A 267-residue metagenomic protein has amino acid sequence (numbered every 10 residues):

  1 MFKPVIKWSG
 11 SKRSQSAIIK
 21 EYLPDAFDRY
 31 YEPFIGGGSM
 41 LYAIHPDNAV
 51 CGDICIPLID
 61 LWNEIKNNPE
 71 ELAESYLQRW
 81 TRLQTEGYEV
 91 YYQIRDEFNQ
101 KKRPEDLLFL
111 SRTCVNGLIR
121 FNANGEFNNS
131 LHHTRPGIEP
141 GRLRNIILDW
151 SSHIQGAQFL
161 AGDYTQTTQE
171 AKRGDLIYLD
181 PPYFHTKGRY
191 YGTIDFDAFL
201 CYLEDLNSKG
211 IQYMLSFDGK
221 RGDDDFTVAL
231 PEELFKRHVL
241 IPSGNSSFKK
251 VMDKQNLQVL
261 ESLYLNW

Functional and structural regions predicted by a protein language model:
M1-Q15, E21-D25, N68-Y178, P182-K187: SAM-dependent nucleic-acid methyltransferase catalytic core
A26-R95: SAM cofactor-binding core of SAM-dependent methyltransferases, primarily the Rossmann-like beta-alpha-beta module
Y30, D175-L179, Y213: Generic beta-sheet signal
N48, Q158, R237-V239: Conserved beta-strand segments of alpha/beta enzyme cores
V50, Q158, Q212-M214: A structural signal for isolated positions on well-ordered beta-strands in alpha/beta enzyme cores
G52, G162, S216: The conserved SAM/SAH-binding core of class I Rossmann-like methyltransferase domains, concentrating on the hydrophobic
K187-T193: Glycine/threonine-rich flexible loop motifs
T193-W267: Long, positively charged, glycine-interspersed low-complexity recognition regions
